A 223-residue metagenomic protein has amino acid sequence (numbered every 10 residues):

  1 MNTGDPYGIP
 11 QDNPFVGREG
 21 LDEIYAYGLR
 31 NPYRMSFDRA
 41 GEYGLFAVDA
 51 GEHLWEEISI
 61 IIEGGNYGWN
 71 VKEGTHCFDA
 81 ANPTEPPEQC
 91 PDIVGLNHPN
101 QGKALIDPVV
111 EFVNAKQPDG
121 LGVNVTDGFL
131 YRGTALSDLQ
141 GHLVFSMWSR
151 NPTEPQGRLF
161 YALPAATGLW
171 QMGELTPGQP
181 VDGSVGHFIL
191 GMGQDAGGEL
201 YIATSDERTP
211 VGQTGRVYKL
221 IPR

Functional and structural regions predicted by a protein language model:
M1-L175, H187, P210-G215: Beta-propeller domain segments
A166, L175-G198: C-terminal structured "cap/appendage" subdomains that terminate the fold
G193-R223: Blade-level signature of beta-propeller repeat domains, shared across WD40, Kelch, NHL, RCC1 and BNR/Asp-box propellers
